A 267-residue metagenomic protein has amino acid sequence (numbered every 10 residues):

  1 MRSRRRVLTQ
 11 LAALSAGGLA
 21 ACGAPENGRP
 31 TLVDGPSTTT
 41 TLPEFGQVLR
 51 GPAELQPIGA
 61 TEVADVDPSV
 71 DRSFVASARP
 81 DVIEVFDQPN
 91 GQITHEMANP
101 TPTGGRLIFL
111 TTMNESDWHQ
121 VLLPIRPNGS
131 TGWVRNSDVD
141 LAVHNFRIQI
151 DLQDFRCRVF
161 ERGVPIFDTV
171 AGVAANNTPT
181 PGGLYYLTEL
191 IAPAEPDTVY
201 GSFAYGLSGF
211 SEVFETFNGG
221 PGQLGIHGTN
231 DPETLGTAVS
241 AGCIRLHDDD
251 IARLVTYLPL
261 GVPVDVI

Functional and structural regions predicted by a protein language model:
M1-L14: N-terminal secretory signal peptides and thylakoid transit peptides that target proteins across membranes
L19-A21: C-terminal motif of bacterial Sec signal peptides marking the signal peptidase cleavage site
G23-P43: Short, low-complexity, disordered segments immediately C-terminal to signal peptides in bacterial exported proteins
T38-L42, I125, D138-R147, P165-D168 (+2 more regions): Exported/periplasmic cell-wall-interacting domains
P43-P68, I125-I148: Boundary regions of SH3-family modules and the immediately adjacent low-complexity/disordered segments in eukaryotic
F45-F109: Beta-loop motif signature
T101-N136: SH3/SH3-like beta-barrel superfamily modules
C157: Gly/Thr-rich phosphate-binding beta-strand-loop-beta motif of the actin/hexokinase/Hsp70
